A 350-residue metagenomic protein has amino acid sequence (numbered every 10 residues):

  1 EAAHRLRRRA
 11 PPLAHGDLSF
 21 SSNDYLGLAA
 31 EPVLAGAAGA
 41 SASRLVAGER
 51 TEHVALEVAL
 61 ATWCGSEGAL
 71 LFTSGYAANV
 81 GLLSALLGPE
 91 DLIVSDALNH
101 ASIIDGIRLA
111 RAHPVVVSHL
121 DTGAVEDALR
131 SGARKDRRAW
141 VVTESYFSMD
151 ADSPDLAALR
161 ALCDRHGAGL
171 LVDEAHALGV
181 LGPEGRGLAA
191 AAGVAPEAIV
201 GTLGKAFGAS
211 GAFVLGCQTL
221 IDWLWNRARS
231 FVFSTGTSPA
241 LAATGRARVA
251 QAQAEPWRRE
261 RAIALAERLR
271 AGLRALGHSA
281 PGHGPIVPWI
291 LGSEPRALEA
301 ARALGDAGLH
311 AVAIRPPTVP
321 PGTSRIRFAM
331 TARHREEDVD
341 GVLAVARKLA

Functional and structural regions predicted by a protein language model:
E1-A40, A168: N-terminal "arm"/small-domain region of PLP-dependent enzymes with the aminotransferase-like
D24, V115, H119-V172: Active-site phosphate-binding strand-loop segment of PLP-dependent enzymes
L28, R261-E267, R274-G308, G322-T323 (+1 more regions): Conserved PLP-binding catalytic core of the aspartate aminotransferase-like
L28-P32, T62, D306-L309, T318-A350: PLP-dependent enzyme catalytic core of the Aspartate aminotransferase-like
A38-G75: Conserved N-terminal alpha-helix of the aminotransferase class I/II PLP-enzyme fold
L82-A101: Conserved PLP-anchoring active-site segment centered on the Schiff-base-forming lysine
E184, A190-W223: Active-site PLP attachment segment
G236-E255, R261, L265: Structural motif of enzymes handling amino- and sulfur-group chemistry
